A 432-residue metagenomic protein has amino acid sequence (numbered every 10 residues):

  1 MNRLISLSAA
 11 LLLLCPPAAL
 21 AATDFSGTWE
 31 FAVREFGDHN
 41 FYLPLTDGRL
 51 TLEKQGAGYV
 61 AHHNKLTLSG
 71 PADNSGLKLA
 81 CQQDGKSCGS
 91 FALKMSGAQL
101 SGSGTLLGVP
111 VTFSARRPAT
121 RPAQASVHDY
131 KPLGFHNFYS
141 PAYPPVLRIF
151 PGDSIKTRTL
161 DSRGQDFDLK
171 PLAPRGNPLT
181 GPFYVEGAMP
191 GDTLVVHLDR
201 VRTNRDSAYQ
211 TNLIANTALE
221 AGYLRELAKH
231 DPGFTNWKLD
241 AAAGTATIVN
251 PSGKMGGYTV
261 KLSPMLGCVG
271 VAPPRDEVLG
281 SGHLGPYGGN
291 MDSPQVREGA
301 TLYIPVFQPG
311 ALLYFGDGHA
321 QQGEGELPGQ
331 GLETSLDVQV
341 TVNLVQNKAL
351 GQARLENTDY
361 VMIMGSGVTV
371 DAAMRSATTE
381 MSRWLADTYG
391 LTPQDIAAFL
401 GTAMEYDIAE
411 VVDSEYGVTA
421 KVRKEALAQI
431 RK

Functional and structural regions predicted by a protein language model:
N2-L20: Gram-negative bacterial Sec-dependent N-terminal signal peptides
A22-G97, S101-T105: Central antiparallel beta-sheet cores of small beta-barrel/beta-sandwich binding domains
P122-P171: N-terminal, Lys/Arg-enriched amphipathic/low-complexity engagement segments that precede the first folded domain
K131-S140, L172-L179, L279-Y287: Short, structured beta-strand/loop micro-motifs enriched in basic residues and often containing a Trp
S162-A173, V201-N212, G310-A320, A409-V412: Short, Lys/Arg- and Gly-enriched loop/turn segments at beta-strand edges
T203-R297: Intrinsically disordered, low-complexity linker/loop segments enriched in Gly/Pro and charged/polar residues
L262-N290, P294-D371, S382: Conserved mixed alpha/beta catalytic, RNA-binding, or beta-rich assembly cores of soluble enzyme, regulatory
